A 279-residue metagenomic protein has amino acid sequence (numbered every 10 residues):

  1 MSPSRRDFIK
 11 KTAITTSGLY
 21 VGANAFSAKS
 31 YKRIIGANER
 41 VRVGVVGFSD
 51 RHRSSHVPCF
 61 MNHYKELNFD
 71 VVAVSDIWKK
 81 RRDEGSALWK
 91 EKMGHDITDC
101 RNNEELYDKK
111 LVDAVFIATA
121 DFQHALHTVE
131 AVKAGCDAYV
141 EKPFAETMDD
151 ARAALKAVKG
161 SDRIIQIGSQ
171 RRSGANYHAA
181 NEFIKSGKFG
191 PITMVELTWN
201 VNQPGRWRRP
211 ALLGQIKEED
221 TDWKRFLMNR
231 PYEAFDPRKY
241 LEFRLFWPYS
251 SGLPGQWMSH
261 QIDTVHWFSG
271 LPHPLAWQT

Functional and structural regions predicted by a protein language model:
M1-V140, R152-I164: N-terminal glycine-/serine-/threonine-rich beta1-alpha1-beta2 phosphate-ribose binding loop of Rossmann-like
V45, E196-L197, Q278-T279: Short beta-strand segments
S54, K80, A125, V129 (+3 more regions): A structural signal for well-ordered alpha-helical segments within the folded catalytic domains of diverse enzymes
V71-A73, A114, P191-M194, A276: Residues at the N-termini of beta-strands
V74, W89, M148-A151, K159 (+3 more regions): Active-site-proximal cap/loop segments of hydrolase catalytic domains
I117, P143, S169, P254: Glycine- and other small-residue-rich loops at beta-strand/loop junctions that grip anionic moieties
D137, A145-R225: A contiguous active-site-proximal alpha/beta segment in oxidoreductase catalytic domains
K224-T279: Rossmann-like dinucleotide-binding domain that binds NAD(P)(H)
